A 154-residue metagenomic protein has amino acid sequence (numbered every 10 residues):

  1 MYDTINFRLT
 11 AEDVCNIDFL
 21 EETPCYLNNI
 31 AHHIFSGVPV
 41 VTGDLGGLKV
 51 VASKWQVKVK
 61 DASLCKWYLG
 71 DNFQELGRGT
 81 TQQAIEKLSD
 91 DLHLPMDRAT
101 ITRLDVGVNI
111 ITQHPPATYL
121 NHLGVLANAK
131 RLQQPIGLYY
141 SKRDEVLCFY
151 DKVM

Functional and structural regions predicted by a protein language model:
M1-M154: Structured, helix-rich domain cores that form ligand/interaction pockets
